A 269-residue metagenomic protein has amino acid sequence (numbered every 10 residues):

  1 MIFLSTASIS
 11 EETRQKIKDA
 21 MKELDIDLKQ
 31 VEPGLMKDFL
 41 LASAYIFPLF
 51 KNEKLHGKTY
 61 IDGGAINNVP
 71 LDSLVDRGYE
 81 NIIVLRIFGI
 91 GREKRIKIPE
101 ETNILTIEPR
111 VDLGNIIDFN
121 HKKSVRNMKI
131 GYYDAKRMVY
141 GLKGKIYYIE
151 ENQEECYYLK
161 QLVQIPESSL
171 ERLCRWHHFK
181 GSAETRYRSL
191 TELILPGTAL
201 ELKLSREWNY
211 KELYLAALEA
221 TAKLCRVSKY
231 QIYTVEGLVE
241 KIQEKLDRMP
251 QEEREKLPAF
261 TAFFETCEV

Functional and structural regions predicted by a protein language model:
M1-V269: Patatin-like phospholipase
